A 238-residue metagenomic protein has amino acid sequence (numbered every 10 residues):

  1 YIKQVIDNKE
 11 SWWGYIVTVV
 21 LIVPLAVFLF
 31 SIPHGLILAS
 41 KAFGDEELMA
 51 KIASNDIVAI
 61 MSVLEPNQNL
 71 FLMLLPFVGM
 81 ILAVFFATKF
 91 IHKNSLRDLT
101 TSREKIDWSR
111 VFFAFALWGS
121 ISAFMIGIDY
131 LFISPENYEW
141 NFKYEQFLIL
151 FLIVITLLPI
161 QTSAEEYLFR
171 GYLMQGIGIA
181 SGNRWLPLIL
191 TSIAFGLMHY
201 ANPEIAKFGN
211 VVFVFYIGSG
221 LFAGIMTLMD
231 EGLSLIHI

Functional and structural regions predicted by a protein language model:
Y1-S95: N-terminal, membrane-interfacial amphipathic/helix-forming hydrophobic leader that caps and precedes the first
I16-V20, F71-L74, V111-A116, L148-L152 (+2 more regions): Hydrophobic alpha-helical transmembrane segments
V58-N67, F71-L74, L96-A164, M174-Q175 (+1 more regions): Juxtamembrane helix-loop-helix connectors linking adjacent transmembrane helices in multi-pass membrane enzymes
N137-W140, Y200-G209: Membrane-interface helix caps and helix-loop-helix hairpins in membrane proteins
A164-L190, L228: Membrane-interface helix/loop boundary segments of multi-pass membrane proteins
P187-Y200: Small-polar-interrupted transmembrane alpha-helices in polytopic inner-membrane proteins
L221-L228: Generic transmembrane alpha-helix motif of multi-pass integral membrane proteins
H237-I238: Conserved small/polar residues in nucleotide/adenosyl-binding loops
